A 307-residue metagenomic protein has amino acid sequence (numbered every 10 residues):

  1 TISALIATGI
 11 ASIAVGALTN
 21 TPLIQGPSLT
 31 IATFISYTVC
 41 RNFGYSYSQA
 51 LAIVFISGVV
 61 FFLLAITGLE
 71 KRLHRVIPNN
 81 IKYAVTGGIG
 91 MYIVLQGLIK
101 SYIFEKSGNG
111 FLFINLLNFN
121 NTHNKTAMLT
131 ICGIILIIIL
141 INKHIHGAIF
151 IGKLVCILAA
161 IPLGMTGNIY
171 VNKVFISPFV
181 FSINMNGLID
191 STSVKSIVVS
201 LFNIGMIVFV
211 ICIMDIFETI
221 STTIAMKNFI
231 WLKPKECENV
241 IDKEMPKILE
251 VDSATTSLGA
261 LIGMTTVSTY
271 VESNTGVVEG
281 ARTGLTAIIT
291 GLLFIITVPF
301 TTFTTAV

Functional and structural regions predicted by a protein language model:
T1, L18-I24, I114-K125, G276-I288: Short, amphipathic, aromatic/basic-enriched membrane-interface segments that mark the entry/exit of transmembrane
T1, N115-F119, K153-P246: Helix-loop-helix hairpins and the membrane-proximal interhelical loops of multi-pass alpha-helical transport proteins
T1-I13: Loop-to-helix transition at the N-terminal end of transmembrane alpha-helices
A7-T8, A17, S28-I89, N228-V307: Helix-loop-helix junctions within the multi-pass membrane cores of secondary transporters/permeases
S12-G16, S57-L64, I103-I114, L140-I141 (+5 more regions): Juxtamembrane/interfacial segments around transmembrane helices
I13-P27, I139-F150, V278-G284: Membrane-helix interface "capping/anchor" motifs
F43-P162, T166, I288-V307: Membrane-embedded alpha-helical modules
I77-I81, H123, H146, F209-I216 (+1 more regions): Hydrophobic alpha-helical transmembrane segments of multi-pass membrane proteins
